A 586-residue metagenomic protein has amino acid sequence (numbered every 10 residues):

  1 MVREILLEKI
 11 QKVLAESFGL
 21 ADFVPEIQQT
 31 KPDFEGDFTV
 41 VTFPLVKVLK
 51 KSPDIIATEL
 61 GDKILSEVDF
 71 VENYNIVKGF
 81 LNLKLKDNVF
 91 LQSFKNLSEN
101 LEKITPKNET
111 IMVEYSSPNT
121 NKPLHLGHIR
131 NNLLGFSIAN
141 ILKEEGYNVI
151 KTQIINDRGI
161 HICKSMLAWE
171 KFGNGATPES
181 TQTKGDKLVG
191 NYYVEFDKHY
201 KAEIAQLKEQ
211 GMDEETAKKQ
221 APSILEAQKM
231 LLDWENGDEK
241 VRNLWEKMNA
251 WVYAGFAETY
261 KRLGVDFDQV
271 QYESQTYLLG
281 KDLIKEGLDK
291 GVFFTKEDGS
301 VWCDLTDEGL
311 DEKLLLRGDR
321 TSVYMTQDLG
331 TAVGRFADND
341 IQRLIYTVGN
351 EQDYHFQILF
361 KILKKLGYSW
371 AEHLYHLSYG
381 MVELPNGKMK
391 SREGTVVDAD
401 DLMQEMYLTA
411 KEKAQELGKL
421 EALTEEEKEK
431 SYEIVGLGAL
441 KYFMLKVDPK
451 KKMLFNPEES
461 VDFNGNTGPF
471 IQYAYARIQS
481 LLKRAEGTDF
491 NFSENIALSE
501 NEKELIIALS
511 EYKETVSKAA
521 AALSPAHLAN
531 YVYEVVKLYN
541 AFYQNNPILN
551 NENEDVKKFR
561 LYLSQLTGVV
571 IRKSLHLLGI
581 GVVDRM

Functional and structural regions predicted by a protein language model:
M1-L91, T105-M586: Non-catalytic interaction-recognition regions
Q92-L97: Short, charged, solvent-exposed linker or helix-capping segments at domain edges/interfaces that act as flexible hinges
S98-P106: Flexible, low-complexity linker/hinge segments
